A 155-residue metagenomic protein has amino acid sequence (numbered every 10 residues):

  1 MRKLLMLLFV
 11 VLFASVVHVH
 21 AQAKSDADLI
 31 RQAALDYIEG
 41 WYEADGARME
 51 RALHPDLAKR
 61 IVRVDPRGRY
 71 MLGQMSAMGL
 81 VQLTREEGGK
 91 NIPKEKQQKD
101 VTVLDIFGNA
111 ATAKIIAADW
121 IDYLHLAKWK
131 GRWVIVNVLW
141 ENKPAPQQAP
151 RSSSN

Functional and structural regions predicted by a protein language model:
M1-L4: Positively charged n-region of N-terminal signal peptides that target proteins for export
M6-V16: Bacterial N-terminal signal peptides
V11, V64, N142: Residue-level detector of flexible, active-site-proximal loop/helix-junction positions within diverse enzyme catalytic
H18-A47, R51, P55, A149-S154: Short, low-complexity N-terminal intrinsically disordered segments enriched in polar/charged residues
Q22, V62-R63, M71-W120: Surface-exposed, charged secondary-structure patches
Y42-Q82: N-terminal, post-signal-peptide region of Sec/Tat-exported proteins
L53-P55, R63, A117-D119, K128-K130 (+1 more regions): A mature extracytoplasmic/lumenal domain signature
T112, D122-Q147: Short beta-strand edge/turn micro-motifs at domain boundaries
